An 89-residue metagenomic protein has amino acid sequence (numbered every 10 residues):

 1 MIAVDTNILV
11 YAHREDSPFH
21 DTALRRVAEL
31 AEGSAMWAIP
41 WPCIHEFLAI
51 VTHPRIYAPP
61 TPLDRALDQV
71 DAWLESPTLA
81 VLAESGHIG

Functional and structural regions predicted by a protein language model:
M1-I39, P54-Q69: Short, well-structured N-terminal submotif of metal-dependent ribonuclease cores
E15, W41-H45, D71-G89: Acidic catalytic patch
